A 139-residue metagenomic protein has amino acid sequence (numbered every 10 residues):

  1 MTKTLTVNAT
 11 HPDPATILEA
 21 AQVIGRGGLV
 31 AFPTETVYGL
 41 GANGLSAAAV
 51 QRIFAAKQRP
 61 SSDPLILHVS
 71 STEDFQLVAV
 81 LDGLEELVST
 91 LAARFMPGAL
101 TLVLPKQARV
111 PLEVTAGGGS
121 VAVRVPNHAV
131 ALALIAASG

Functional and structural regions predicted by a protein language model:
M1-G139: Active-site-adjacent structural elements in enzyme catalytic cores
